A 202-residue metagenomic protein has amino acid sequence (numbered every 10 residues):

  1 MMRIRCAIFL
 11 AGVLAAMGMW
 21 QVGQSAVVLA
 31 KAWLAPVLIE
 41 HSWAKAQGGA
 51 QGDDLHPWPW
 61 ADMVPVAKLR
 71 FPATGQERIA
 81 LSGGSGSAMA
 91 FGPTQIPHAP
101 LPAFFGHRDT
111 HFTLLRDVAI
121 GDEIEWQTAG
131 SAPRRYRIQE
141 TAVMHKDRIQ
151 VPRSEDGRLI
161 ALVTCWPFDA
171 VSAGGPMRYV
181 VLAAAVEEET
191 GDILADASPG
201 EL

Functional and structural regions predicted by a protein language model:
M1-M2: N-terminal Lys/Arg-rich, disordered targeting/topogenic segments
R5-L202: Solvent-exposed, non-transmembrane regions of membrane-associated and secreted proteins
